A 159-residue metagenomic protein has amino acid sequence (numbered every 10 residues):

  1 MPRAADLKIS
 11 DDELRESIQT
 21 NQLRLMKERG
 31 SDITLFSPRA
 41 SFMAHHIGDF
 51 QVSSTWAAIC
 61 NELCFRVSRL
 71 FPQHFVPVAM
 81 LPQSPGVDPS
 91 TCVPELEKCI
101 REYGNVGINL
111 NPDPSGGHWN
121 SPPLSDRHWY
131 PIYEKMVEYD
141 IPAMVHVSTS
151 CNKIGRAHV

Functional and structural regions predicted by a protein language model:
M1-H158: Helix-coil boundary/capping segments in enzymes
